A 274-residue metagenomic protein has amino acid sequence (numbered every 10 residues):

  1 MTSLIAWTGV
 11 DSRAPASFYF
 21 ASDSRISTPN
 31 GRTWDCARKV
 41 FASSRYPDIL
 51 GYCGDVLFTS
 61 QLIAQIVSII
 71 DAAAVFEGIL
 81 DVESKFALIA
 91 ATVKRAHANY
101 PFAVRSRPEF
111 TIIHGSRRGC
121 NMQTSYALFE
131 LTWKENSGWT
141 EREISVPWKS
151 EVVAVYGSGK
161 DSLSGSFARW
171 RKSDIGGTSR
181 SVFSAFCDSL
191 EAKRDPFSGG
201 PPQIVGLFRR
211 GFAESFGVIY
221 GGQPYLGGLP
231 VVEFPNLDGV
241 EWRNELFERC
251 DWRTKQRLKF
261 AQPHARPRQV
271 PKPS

Functional and structural regions predicted by a protein language model:
M1-S274: N-terminal nucleophile
